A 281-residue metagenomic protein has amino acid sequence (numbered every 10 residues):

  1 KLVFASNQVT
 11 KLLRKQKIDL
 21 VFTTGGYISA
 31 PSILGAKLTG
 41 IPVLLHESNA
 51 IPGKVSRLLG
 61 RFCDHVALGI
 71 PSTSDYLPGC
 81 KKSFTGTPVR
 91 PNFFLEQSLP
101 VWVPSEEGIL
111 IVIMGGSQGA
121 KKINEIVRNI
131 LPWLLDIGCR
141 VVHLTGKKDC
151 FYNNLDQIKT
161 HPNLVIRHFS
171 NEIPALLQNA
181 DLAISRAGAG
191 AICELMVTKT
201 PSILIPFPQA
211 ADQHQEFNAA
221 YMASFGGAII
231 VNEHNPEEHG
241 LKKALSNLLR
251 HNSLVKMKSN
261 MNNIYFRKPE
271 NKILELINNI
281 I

Functional and structural regions predicted by a protein language model:
K1-L20, L38: An amphipathic, basic-hydrophobic alpha-helix
I18-L20, Q178-A191, T200-P201: Acidic donor-binding loop of glycosyltransferase active sites
L20-T39: An aromatic- and histidine-rich active-site surface loop
K37-S98: Active-site-proximal region of nucleotide-activated glycan assembly enzymes, centered on histidine/acidic-rich loops
Q97-A183, E216-A219, V231-G240: Donor-nucleotide binding loops and adjacent catalytic segments primarily of GT-B fold Leloir glycosyltransferases
F225-N232, P236-S253: C-terminal "capping" alpha-helix adjacent to the active site of nucleotide-linked donor transferases in cell-envelope
S253-R267: A short, well-ordered alpha-helix in the C-terminal region of glycosyltransferases
F266-I281: C-terminal alpha-helical cap of glycosyltransferases
